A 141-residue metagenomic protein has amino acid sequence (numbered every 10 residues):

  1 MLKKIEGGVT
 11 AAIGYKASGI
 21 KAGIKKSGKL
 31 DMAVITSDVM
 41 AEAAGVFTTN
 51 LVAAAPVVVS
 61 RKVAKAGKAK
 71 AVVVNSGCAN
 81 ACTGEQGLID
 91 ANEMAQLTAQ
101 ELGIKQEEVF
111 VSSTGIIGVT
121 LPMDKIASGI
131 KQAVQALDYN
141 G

Functional and structural regions predicted by a protein language model:
M1-G141: Alpha/propeptide regions of enzymes that mature by internal proteolysis
